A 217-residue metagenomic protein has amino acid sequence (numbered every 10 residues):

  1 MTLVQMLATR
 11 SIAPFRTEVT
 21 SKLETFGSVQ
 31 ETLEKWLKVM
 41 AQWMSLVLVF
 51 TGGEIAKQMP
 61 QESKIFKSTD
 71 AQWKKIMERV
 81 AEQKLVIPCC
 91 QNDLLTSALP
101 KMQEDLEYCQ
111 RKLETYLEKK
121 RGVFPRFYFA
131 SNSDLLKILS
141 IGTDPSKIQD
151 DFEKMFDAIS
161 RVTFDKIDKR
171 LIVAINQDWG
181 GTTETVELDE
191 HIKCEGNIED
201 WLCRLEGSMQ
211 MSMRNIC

Functional and structural regions predicted by a protein language model:
M1-C217: Extended amphipathic alpha-helical elements
